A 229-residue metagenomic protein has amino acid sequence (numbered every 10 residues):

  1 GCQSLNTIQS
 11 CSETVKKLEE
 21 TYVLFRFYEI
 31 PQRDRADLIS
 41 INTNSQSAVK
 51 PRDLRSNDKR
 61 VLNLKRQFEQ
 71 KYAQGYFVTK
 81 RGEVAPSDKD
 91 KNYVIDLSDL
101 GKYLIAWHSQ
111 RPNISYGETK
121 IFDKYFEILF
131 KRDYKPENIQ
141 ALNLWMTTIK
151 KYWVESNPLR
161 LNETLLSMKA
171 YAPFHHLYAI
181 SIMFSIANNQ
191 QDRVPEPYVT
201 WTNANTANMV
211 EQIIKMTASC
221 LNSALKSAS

Functional and structural regions predicted by a protein language model:
C2-E19: Short active-site loop/helix that positions an aromatic residue
E20-L24: Interdomain boundary/hinge elements
F25-E196: C-terminal catalytic or substrate-handling cores of phosphate/nucleotide- and metal-cofactor-dependent proteins acting
K169-S229: C-terminal accessory/interaction regions of large nucleic acid-associated machines
